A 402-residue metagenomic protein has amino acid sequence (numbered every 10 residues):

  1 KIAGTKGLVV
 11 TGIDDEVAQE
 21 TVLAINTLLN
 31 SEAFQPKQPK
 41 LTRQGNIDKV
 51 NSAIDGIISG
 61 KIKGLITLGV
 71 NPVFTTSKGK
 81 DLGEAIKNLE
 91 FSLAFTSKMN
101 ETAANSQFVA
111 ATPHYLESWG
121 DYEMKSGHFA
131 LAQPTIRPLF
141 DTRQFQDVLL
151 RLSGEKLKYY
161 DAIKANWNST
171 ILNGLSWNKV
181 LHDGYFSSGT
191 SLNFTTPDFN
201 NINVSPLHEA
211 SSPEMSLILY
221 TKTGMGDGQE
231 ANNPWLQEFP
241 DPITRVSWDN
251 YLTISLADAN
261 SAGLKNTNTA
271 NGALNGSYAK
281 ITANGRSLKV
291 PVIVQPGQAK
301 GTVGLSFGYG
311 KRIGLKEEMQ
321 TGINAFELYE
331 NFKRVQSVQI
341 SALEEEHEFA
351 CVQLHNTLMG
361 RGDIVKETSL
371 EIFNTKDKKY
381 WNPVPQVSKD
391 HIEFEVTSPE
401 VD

Functional and structural regions predicted by a protein language model:
K1-I58, S169-N173, W177: Active-site phosphate/pyrophosphate-binding segments
I2-T5, S31-P36, I62, K125-P134 (+2 more regions): Short acidic (Asp/Glu) and glycine-rich catalytic loops that position anionic groups and cofactors
A18-T21, L82, F145-V148: Stable alpha-helical elements in mature extracytoplasmic
L23, T27, K80, N100 (+1 more regions): Active-site phosphate/pyrophosphate- and oxyanion-stabilizing loops and adjacent acidic/basic residues in soluble
L29, S153-K156, A262-G263: A broad structural signal for alpha-helix termini and local helix breaks/kinks
Q38-Q44, N51-L139, W167-D402: A cross-kingdom feature strongest in bacterial/archaeal respiratory oxidoreductases
Q144-N168: Non-catalytic, well-ordered alpha-helical segments in soluble enzyme domains
